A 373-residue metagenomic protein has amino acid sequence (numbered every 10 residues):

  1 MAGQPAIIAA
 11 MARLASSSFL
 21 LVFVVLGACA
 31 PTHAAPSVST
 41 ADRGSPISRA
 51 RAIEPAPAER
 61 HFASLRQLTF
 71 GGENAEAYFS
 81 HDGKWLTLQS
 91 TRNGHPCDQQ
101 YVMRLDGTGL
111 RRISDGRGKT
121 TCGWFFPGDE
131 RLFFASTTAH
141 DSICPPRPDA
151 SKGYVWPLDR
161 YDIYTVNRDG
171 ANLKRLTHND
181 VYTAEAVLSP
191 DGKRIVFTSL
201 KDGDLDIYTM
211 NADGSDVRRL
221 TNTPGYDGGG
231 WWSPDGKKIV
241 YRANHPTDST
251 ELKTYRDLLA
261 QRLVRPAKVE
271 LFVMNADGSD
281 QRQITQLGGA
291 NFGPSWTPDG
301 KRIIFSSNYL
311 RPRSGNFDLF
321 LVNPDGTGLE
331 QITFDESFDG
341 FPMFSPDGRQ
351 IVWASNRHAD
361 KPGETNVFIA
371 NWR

Functional and structural regions predicted by a protein language model:
S17-A28: Bacterial N-terminal signal peptides
V38-A63, Y161: Blade/loop signatures of beta-propeller domains
S64-Q67, G109-R111, A171-K174, S215-R219 (+2 more regions): Predominantly a core beta-strand signature of beta-propeller blades across repeat-based propeller domains
F70-E73, S90-Q100, D115-T120, A135-D162 (+9 more regions): A flexible loop/linker signature enriched in serine peptidases of the S9 family
H81-D82, P127-G128, P190-D191, P234-D235 (+2 more regions): Residue-level detector of Asp-centered blade-edge/turn motifs that repeat once per structural unit in beta-propeller
G83-L86, L132, I195, I239 (+2 more regions): Hydrophobic beta-strand positions that form the internal "hydrophobic ladder" of WD40/Gbeta-like beta-propeller blades
R104-T108, N167-A171, N211-S215, N275-S279 (+2 more regions): Short loop/turn segments that connect beta-strands within beta-propeller blades
